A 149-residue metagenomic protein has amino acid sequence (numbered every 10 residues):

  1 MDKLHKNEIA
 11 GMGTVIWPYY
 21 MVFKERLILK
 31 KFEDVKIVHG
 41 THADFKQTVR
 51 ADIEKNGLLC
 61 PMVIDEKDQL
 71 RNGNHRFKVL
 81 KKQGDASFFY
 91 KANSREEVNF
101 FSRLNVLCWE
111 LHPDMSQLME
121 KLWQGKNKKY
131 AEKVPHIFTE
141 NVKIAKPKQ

Functional and structural regions predicted by a protein language model:
M1-A92, F101-M115, W123: Short, charged/polar connector segments at secondary-structure boundaries
R95-E97: A broadly used, surface-exposed interaction patch
H112-Q149: Alpha-helical interaction elements
